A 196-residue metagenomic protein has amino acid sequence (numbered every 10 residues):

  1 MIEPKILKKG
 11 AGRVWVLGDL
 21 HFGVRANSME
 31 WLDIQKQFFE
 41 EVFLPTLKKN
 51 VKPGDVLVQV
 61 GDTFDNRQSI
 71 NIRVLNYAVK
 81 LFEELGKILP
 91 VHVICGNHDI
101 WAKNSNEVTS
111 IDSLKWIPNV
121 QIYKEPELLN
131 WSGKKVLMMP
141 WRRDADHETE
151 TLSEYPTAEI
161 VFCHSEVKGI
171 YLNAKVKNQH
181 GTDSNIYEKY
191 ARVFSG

Functional and structural regions predicted by a protein language model:
M1, M29, M138-M139: Detector for methionine-enriched segments
M1-L7: A short, compositionally biased domain-edge/stem linker segment
K8-R13, L20, V24-L128, Y187-A191: Core catalytic region of metal-dependent phosphoesterases/phosphodiesterases, especially metallo-beta-lactamase-like
V14-V16, V58, M138, I160-H164 (+1 more regions): Structural motif
L20, T63-F64, V74, M139-W141 (+2 more regions): Long, contiguous hydrophobic alpha-helical segments, chiefly transmembrane helices and signal peptides
A78, C95, D99-Y187: Conserved catalytic scaffold of divalent metal-dependent phosphoesterases
